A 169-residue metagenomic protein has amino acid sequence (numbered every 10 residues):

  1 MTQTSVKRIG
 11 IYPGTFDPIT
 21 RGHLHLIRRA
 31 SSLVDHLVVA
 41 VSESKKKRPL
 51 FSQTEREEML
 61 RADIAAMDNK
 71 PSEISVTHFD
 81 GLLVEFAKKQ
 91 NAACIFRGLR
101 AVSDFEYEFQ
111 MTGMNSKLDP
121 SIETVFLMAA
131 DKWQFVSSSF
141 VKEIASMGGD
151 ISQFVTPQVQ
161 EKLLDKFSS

Functional and structural regions predicted by a protein language model:
M1-S169: Nucleotidyltransferase catalytic core that binds NTPs
